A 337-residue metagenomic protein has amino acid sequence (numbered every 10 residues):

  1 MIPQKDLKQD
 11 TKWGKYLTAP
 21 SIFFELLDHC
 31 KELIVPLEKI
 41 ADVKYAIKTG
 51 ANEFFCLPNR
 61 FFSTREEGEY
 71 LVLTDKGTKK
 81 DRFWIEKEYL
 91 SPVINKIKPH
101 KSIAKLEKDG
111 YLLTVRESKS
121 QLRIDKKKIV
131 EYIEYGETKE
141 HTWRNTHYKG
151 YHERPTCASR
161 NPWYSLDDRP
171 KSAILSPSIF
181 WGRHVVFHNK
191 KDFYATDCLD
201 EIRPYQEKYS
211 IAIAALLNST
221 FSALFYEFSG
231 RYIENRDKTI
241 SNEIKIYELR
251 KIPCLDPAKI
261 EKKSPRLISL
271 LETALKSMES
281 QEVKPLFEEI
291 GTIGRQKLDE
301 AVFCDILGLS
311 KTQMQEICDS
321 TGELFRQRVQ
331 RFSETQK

Functional and structural regions predicted by a protein language model:
L7-Q9, W13-L17, S21-S269: Polybasic, glycine- and aromatic-enriched phosphate-binding surface used to engage nucleic acids
D10-V43, K128, D256-K337: Non-catalytic DNA-recognition/assembly elements of restriction-modification systems
